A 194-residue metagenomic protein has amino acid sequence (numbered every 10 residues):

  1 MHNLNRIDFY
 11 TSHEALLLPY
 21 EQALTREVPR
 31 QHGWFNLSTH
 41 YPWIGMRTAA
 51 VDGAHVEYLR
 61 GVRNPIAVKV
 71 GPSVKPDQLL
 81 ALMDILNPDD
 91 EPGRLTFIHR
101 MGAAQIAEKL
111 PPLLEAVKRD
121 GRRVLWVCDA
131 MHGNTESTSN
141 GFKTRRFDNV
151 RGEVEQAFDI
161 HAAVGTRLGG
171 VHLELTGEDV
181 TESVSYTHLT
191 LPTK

Functional and structural regions predicted by a protein language model:
M1-L59, S73-P76, A81-R94, Q105-D120 (+4 more regions): Charge-biased, low-complexity intrinsically disordered regions
P65, L125: Hydrophobic "anchor" residues on beta-strands that sit immediately upstream of conserved functional sites
V68, D129: Conserved, mostly hydrophobic/aromatic
P72, H132, T193: Short, glycine/acidic-enriched loop or turn micro-motifs at the edges of active sites
Q105, M131-E136: Short acidic, Gly/Ser-rich segments with clustered Asp/Glu that frequently serve as metal-coordination loops in enzyme
N134-S137, D179-S183: Short active-site-adjacent structural elements
G170-V180: A glycine-rich phosphate-binding loop feature that marks nucleotide/adenosyl-phosphate handling sites
T187-K194: Conserved small/polar residues in nucleotide/adenosyl-binding loops
